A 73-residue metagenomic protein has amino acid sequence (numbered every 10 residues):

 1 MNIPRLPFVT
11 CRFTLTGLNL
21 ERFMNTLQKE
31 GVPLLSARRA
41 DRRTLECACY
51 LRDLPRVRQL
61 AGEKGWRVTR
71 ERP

Functional and structural regions predicted by a protein language model:
M1-P73: Immediate N-terminus of the mature polypeptide
